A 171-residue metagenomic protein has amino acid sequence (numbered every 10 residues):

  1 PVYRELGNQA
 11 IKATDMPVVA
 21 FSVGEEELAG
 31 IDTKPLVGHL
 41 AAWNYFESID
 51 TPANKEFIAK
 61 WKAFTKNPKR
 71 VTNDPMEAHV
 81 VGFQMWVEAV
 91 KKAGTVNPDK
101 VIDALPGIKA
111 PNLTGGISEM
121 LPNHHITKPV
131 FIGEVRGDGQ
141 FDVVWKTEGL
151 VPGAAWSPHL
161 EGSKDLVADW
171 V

Functional and structural regions predicted by a protein language model:
P1-V171: Extracytosolic ligand-binding ectodomains
